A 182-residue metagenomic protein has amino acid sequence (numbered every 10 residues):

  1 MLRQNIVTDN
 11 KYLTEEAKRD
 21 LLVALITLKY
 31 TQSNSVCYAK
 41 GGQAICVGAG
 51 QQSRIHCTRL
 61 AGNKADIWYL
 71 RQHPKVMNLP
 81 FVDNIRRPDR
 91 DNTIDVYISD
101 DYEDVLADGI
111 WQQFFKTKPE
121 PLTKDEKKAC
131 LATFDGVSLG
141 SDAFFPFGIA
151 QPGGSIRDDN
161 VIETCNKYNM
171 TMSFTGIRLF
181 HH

Functional and structural regions predicted by a protein language model:
M1-I162, N166-H182: ATP-dependent carboxylate/acyl-activation modules
